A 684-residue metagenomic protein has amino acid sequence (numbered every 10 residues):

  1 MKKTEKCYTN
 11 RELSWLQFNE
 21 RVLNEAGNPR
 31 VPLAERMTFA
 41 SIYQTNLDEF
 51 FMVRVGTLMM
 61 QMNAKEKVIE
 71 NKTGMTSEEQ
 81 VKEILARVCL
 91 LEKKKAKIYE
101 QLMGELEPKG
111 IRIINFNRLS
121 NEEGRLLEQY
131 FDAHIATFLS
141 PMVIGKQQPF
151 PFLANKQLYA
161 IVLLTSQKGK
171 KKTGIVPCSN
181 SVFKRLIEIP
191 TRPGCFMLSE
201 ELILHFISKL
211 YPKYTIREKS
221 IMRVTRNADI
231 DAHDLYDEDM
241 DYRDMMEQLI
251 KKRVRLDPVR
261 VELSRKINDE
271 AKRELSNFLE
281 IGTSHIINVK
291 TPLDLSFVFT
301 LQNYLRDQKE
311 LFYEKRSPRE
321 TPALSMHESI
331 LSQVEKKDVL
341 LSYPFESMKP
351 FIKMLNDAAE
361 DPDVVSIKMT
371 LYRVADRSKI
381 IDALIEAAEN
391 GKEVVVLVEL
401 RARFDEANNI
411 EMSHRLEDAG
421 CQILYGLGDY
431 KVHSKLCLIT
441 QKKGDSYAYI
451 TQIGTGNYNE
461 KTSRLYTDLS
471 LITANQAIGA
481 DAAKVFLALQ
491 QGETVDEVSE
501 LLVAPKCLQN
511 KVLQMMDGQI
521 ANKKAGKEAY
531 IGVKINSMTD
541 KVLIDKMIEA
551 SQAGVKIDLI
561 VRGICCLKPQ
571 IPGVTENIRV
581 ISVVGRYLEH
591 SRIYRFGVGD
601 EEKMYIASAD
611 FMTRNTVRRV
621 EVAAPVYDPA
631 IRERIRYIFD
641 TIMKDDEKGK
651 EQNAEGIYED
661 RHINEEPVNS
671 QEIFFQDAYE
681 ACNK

Functional and structural regions predicted by a protein language model:
M1-I531, E549, A553, C565-K684: N-terminal localization/anchoring segments of enzymes in phospholipid and broader phosphate metabolism
K541-I548: Glycine/threonine-rich ATP-lid/beta-loop region of ATP-binding domains
K556-I560: Hydrophobic alpha/beta core scaffold segments
